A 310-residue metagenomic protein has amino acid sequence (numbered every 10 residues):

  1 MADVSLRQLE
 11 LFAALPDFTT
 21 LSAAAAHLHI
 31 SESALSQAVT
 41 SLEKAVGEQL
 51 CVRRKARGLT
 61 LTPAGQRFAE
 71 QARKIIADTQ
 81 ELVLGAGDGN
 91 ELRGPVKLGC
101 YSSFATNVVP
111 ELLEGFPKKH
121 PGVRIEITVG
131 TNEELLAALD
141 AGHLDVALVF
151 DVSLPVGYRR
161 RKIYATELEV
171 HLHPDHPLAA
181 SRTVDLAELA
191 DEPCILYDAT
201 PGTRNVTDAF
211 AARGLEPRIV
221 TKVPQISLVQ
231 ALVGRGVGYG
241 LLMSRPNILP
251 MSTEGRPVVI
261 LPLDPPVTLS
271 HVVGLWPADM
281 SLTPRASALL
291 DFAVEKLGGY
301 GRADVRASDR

Functional and structural regions predicted by a protein language model:
A13-S31: Short helix-boundary/capping micro-motifs
E43-L61: A short LG(V/I)-centered, amphipathic sequence patch enriched for acidic residue(s) preceding the LG motif
R57, L61-P63, A86-A105, K119-V123 (+2 more regions): Interdomain hinge and pocket-entrance segments immediately C-terminal to HTH DNA-binding domains
R93-P155, V223: Central regulatory/effector-binding core of bacterial HTH transcription factors
V108, V258-D304, R310: A late-sequence structural motif
V156-K162, T166, S227-A278: Beta-alpha-beta core module
G157-C194, D198: Flexible hinge/capping segments at coil-to-helix
P193-R213, S244-P246, L282-D291, G299-R306: Secondary-structure junction motif
